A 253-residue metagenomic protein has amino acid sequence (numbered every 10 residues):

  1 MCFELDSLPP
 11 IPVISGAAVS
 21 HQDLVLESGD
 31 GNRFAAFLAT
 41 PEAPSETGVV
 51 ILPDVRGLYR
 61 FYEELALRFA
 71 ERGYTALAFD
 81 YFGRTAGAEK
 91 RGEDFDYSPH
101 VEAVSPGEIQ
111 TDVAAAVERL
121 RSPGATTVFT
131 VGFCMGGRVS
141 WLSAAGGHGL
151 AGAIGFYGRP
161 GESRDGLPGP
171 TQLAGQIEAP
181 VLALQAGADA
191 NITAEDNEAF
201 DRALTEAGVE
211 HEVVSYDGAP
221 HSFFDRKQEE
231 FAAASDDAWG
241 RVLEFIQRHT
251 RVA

Functional and structural regions predicted by a protein language model:
M1-A253: N-terminal cap/leader regions of alpha/beta-hydrolase-fold enzymes, predominantly small-molecule hydrolases
